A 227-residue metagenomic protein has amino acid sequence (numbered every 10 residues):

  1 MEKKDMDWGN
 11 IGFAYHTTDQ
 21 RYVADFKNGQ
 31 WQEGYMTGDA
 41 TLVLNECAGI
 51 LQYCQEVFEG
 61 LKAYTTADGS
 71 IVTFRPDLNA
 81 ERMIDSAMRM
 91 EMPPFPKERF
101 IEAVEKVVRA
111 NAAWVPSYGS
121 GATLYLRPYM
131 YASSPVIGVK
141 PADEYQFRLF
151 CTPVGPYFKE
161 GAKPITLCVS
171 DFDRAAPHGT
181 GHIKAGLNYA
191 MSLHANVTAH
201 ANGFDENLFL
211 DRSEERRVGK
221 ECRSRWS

Functional and structural regions predicted by a protein language model:
M1-V107, V136-R217, R223-R225: Helix-start/capping segments and mature chain N-termini
K97-R99, V107-G121: Charged, gly/pro-rich active-site loop segments
A110, A132-S133: Intrinsically disordered, low-complexity linker/loop segments enriched in Gly/Pro and charged/polar residues
G119-R127, Y131: Extended, Lys/Arg-enriched charged tracts that mediate electrostatic binding to polyanionic substrates
